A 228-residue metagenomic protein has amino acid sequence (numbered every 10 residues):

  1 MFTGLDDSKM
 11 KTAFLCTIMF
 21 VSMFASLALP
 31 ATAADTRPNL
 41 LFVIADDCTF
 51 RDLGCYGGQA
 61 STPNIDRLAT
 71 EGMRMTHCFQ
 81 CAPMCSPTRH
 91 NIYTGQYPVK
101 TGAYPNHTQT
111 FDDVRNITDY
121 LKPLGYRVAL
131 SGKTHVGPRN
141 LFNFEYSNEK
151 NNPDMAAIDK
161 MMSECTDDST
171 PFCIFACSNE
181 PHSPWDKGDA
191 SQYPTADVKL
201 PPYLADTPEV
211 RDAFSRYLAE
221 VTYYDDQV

Functional and structural regions predicted by a protein language model:
F2-M23: Bacterial N-terminal signal peptides that target proteins for export
S22-A25, L29-Q227: Formylglycine-dependent sulfatase
